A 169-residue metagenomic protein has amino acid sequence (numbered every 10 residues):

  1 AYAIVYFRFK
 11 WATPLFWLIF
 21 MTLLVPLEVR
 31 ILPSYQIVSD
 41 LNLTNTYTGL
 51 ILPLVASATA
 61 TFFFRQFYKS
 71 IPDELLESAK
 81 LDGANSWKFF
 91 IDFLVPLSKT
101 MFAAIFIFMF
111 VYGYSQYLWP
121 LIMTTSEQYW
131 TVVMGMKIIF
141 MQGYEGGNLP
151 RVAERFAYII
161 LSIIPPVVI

Functional and structural regions predicted by a protein language model:
A1-I169: A structural signal for multi-pass alpha-helical bundles of membrane permease subunits that mediate small-molecule
